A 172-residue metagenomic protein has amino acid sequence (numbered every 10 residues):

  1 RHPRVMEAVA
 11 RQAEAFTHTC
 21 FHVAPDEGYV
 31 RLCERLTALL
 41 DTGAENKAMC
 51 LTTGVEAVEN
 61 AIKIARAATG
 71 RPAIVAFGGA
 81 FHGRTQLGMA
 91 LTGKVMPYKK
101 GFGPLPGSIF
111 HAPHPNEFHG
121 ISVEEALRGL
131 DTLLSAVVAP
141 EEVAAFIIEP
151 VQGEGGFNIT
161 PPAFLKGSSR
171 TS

Functional and structural regions predicted by a protein language model:
R1-A24, R31-M49, G107: Glycine-rich phosphate-binding segment of PLP-dependent enzymes
H2, M6, P25-Y29, C33 (+5 more regions): Generic structural signal for well-ordered, non-membrane alpha-helical segments in soluble metabolic enzymes
Q12, L133, G167-T171: Generic, well-ordered alpha-helical scaffold segments in large soluble proteins
Q12-A15, P113-E117, I148-E149: A short small-residue
F21-H22, D26, G120-E124, A136 (+1 more regions): Short acidic-aromatic active-site loops that bind/stabilize oxyanions
E34-A145: PLP-dependent aspartate aminotransferase-fold enzymes
E117-H119, I147-P162: Conserved PLP phosphate-binding loop immediately N-terminal to the Schiff-base lysine helix in PLP-dependent enzymes
P140, N158-S172: Catalytic PLP-binding core of fold-type I/II PLP enzymes
